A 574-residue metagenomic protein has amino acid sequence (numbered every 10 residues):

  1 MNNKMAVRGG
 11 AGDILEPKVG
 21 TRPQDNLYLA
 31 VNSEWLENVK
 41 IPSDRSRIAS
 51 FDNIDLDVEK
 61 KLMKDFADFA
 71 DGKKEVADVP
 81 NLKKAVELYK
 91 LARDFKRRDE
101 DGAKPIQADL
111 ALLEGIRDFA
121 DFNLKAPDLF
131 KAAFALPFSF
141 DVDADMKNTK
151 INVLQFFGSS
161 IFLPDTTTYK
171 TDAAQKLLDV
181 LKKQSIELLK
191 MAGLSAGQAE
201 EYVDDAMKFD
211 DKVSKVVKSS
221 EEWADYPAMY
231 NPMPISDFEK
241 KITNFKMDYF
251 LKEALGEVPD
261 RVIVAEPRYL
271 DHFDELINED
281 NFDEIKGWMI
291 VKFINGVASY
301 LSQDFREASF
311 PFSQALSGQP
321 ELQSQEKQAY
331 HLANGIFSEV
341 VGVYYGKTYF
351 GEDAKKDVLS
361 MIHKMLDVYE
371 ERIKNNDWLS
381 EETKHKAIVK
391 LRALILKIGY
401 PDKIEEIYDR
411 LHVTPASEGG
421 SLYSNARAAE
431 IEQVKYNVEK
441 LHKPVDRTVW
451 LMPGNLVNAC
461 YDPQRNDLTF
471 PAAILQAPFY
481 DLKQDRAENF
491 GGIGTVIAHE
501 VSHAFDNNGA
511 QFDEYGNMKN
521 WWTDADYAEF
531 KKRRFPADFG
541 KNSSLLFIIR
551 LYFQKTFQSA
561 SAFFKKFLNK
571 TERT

Functional and structural regions predicted by a protein language model:
M1-D52, D165, D467, A472-I474 (+3 more regions): His/Glu-rich zincin catalytic helix
K4, R8, S236, K241-N244 (+6 more regions): Intrinsically disordered, low-complexity linker/terminal regions across diverse proteins
E16-E37, K170-K190, R550: Hydrophobic/aromatic-rich, well-ordered segments within soluble, folded domains that form packed cores
P17-Q24, I48-E59, A174-L178, K182 (+6 more regions): Solvent-exposed, acidic/flexible segments
R22-N26, A30-Y89: Active-site-surrounding "flap" and adjacent substrate/cofactor-binding loops of secreted or lumenal enzymes, prototyped
D44-F66, G197-V216, N489-T495: Short secondary-structure subsegments characteristic of cysteine-rich extracellular domains
A67-S360, K364: Noncatalytic, helix-rich "gating/capping" subdomain that lines the substrate-entry/channel surface of large enzyme
K555-T556, K566, T571: Polybasic, lysine-rich low-complexity intrinsically disordered segments
